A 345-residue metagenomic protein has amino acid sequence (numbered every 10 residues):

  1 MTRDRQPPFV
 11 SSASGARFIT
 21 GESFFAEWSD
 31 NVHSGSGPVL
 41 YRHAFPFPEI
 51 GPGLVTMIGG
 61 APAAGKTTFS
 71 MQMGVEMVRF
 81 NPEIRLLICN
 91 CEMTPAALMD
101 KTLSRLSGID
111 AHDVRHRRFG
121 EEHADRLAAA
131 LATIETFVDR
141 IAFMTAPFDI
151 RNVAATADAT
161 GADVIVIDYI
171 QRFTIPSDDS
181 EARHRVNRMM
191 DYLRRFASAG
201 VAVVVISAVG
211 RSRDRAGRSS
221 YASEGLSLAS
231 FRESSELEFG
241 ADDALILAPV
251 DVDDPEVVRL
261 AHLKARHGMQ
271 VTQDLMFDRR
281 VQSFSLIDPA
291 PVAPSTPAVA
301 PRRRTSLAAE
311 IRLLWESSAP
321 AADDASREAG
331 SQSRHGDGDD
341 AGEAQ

Functional and structural regions predicted by a protein language model:
R3-I109, R312, S317, D339 (+1 more regions): The Walker A/P-loop phosphate-binding site
R5-I19, S29, G108, V114 (+3 more regions): C-terminal regions of RecA-like/P-loop NTPase motor modules
Y41-P46, E76-T160, I175, D253 (+4 more regions): Cytosolic-facing regulatory segments adjacent to core modules
T56-I58, L87-C89, M144, V204 (+2 more regions): Hydrophobic/aromatic beta-strand patches that form the interior of the parallel beta-sheet core in alpha/beta enzyme
F69, T94-L98, H123-R126, D149-N152 (+2 more regions): Helical mechanochemical/support elements of P-loop NTPase systems and associated helical scaffolds
M93, V201, V205-A208: Conserved H-loop
V114-G120, A142, T174-V186, G217-A229: Flexible beta-alpha connector loops of hexameric P-loop NTPases
D163-V201: Helical hairpin unit composed of two closely spaced alpha helices linked by a short loop
